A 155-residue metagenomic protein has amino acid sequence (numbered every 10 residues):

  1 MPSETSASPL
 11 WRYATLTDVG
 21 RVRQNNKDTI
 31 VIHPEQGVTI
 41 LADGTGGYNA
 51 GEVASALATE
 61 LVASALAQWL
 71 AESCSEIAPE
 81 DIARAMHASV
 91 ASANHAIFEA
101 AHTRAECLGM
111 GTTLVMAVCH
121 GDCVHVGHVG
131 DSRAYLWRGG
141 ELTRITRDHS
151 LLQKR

Functional and structural regions predicted by a protein language model:
M1-R155: PP2C/PPM-type serine/threonine phosphatase catalytic domain
